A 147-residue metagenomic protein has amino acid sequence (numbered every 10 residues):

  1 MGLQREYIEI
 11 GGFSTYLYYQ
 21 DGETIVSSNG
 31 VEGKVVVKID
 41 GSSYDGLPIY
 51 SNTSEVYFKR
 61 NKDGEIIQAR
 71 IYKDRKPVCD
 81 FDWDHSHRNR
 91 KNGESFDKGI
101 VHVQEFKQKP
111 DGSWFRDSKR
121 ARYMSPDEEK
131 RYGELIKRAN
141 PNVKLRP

Functional and structural regions predicted by a protein language model:
G2, G12-P147: Catalytic toxin/effector domains delivered as secreted proteins or via bacterial secretion systems
